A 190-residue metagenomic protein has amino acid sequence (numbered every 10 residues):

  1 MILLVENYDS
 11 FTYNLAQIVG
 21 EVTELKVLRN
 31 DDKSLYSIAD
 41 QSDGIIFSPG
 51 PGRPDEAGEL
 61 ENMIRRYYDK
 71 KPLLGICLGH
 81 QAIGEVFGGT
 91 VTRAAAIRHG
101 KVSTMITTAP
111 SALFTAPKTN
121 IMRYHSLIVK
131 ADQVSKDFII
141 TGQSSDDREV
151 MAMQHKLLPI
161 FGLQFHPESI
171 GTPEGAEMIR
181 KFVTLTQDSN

Functional and structural regions predicted by a protein language model:
M1, E24, D43-G44, P72-L74 (+3 more regions): Structural signature of beta-strand start/N-cap positions in the alpha/beta core of ABC transporter nucleotide-binding
I2-E21: Short, charged N-terminal beta->alpha structural module
F11, G52-P54, I170: Active-site beta-alpha loop architecture of Rossmann-like, nucleotide-cofactor-dependent enzymes
E24-D32: A short beta-strand-loop structural module common to alpha/beta enzyme folds
K33-S42, Q133-K136: Short amphipathic alpha-helix with an adjacent loop that forms part of the alpha/beta core around
D43-S111, I179: Cysteine-nucleophile active-site neighborhood
A112-L158: Catalytic beta-strand/loop cores that center a nucleophilic Ser/Cys/Thr and support acyl-enzyme chemistry
S169-N190: Acyltransferase
